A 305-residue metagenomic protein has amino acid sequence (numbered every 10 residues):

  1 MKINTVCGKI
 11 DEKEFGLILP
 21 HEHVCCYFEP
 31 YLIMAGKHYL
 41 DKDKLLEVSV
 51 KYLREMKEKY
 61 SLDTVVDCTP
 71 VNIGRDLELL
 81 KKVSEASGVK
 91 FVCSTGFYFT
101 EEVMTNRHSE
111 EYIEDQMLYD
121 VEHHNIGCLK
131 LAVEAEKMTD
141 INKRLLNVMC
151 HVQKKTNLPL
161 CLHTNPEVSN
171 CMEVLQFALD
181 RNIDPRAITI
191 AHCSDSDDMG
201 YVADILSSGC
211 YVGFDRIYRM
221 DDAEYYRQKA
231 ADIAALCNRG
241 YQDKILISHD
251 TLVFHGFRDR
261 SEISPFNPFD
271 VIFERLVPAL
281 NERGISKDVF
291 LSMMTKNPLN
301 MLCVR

Functional and structural regions predicted by a protein language model:
M1-K9, F269-R305: Mid-to-C-terminal alpha-helical segments outside catalytic/metal-binding sites
G16-C25, I33-K90, E110-N125: Alpha-helical scaffold segments that flank or form the walls of functional sites
H21, V65, Q153, V212 (+3 more regions): Divalent metal-coordination and catalytic microenvironments
E22-K44, T95-E114, N125, H249-V277: Active-site gating loops and adjacent loop-to-helix segments of metal-dependent hydrolytic enzymes
F28-L32, L77, N170-Q176, D198-I205 (+2 more regions): Histidine/acidic-residue-rich catalytic or RNA/ligand-binding cores of hydrolases and nuclease-related proteins
K82-A86, K90-P159, Y211, R216-M220: Active-site gating/metal-coordination segments in enzymes
K154-N238, K244-I245: Catalytic pocket-lining loop regions of alpha/beta-barrel enzymes, especially the amidohydrolase/enolase/GH5 lineages
C161, D215, Y241-P265, F290: Short acidic/histidine-rich active-site segments
